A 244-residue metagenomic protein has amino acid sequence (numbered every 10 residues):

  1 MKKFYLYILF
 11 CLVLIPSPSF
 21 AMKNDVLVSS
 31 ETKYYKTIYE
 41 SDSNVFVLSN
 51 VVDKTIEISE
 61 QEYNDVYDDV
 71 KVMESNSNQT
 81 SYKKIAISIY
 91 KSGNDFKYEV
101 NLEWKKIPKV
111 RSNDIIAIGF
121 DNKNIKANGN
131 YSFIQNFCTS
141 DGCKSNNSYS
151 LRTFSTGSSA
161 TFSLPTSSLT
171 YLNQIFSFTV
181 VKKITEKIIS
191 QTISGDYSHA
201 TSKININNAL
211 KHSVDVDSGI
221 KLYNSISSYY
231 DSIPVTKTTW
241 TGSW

Functional and structural regions predicted by a protein language model:
M1-K2, S59, N205: Serine/threonine-rich low-complexity intrinsically disordered regions
M1-K23: Sec-dependent N-terminal signal peptides of Gram-positive bacterial secreted proteins and lipoproteins
K2-L6, S30-T37, T239: Intrinsic low-complexity, intrinsically disordered segments enriched in polar/basic residues
F4-Y5, L9-F10, L48, Y230 (+1 more regions): Homeobox/homeodomain signature
S17-S19, K33, S158: N-terminal cationic amphipathic segment used for targeting or macromolecule association
M22-K84, S88: N-terminal propeptides/leader regions of secreted preproproteins that are proteolytically removed before maturation
K71-W244: Mature secreted bioactive peptide module from preproproteins
